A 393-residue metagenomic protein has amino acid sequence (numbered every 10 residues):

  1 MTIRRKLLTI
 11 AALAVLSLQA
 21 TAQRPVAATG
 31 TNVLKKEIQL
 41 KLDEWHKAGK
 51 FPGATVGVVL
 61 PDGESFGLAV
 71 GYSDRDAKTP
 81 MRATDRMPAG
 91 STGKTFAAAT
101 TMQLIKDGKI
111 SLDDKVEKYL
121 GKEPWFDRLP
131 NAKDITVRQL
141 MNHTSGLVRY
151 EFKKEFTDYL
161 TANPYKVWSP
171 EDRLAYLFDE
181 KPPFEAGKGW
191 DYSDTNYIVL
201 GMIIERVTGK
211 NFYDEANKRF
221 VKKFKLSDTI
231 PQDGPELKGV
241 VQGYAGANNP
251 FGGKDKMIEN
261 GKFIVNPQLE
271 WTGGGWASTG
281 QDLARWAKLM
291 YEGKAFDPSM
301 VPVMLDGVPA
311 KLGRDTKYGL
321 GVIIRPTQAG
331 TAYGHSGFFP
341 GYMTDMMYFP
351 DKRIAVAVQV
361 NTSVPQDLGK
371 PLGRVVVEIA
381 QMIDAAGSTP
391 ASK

Functional and structural regions predicted by a protein language model:
M1-L8: Bacterial N-terminal signal peptides that target proteins for export
L13-A20: Hydrophobic h-region of N-terminal signal peptides that target proteins for export in Gram-negative bacteria
A20-A22, A27: Boundary at the C-terminal end of the N-terminal hydrophobic targeting segment
T31-A89, W125: Short, conserved catalytic-motif segment at the N-terminal edge
K47-G53, A77-Q139, F184-S193, W271-G274 (+2 more regions): Short active-site loop at a secondary-structure junction that contains or immediately precedes the catalytic residue(s)
G63, V70-D74, D127-F338: Short, surface-exposed loop or secondary-structure junction motifs that flank catalytic or metal-binding residues
L68, M343-S363: Short, well-ordered beta-strand elements
S363-K393: Short, gly/Ser/Thr-rich active-site loops of penicillin-recognizing serine hydrolases
